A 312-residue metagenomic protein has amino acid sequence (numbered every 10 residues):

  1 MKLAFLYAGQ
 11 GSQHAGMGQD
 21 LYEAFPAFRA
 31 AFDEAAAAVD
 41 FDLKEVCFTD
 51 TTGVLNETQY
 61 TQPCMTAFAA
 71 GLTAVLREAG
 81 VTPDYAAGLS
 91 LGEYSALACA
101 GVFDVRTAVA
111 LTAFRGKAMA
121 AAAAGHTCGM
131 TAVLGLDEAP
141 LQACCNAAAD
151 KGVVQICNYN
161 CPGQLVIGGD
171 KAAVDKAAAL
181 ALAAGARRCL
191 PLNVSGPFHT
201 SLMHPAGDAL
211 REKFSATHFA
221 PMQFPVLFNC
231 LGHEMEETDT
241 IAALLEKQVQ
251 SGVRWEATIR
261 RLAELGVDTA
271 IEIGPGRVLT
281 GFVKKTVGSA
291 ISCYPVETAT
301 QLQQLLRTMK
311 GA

Functional and structural regions predicted by a protein language model:
M1-L141, L192, T269-V287, I291-Q303: FabD-like malonyl-/acyl-CoA
Q10-S12, A37-V39, A100-S251: Alpha/beta catalytic cores of group-transfer enzymes, especially the acyltransferase/condensing modules of polyketide
Y22-E23, A147-A149, L182-A184, K285-G288 (+1 more regions): Short, solvent-exposed amphipathic alpha-helical segments in soluble enzyme and RNA/protein-processing domains
R77, L182, A263-G266: Non-catalytic positions within long, well-ordered alpha-helices that form the structural scaffold/packing of enzyme
V174, K213, H218, G266 (+2 more regions): NAD(P)-dependent dehydrogenase/reductase Rossmann-like domain
Q250-V267: A short, acidic, amphipathic alpha-helical segment used as a generic capping/interface helix at domain edges
